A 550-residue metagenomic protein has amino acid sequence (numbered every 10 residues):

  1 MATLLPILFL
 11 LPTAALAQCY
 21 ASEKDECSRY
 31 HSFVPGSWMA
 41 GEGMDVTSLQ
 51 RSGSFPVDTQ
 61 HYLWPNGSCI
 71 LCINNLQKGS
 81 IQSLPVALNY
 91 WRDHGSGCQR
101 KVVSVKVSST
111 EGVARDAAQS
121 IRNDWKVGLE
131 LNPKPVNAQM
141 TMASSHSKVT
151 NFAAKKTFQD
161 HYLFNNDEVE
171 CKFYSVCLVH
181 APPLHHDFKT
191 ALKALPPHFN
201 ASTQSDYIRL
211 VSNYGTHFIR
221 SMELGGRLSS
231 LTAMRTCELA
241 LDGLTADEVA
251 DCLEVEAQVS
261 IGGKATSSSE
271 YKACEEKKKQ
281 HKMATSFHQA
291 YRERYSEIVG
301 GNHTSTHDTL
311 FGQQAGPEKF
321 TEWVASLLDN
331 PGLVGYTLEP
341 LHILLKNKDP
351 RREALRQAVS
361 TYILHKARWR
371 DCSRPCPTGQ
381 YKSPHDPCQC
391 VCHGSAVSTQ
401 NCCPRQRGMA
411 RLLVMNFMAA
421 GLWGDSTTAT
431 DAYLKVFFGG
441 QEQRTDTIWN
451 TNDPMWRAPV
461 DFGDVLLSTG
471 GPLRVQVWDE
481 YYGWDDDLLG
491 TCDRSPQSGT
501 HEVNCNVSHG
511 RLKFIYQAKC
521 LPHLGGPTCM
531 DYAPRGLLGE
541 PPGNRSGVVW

Functional and structural regions predicted by a protein language model:
M1-F9: Classical eukaryotic N-terminal signal peptides for Sec-dependent ER targeting/secretion, especially the positively
T3-L4, A14-P387, V391, C403-R411 (+4 more regions): Membrane-permeabilization and membrane-interfacing ectodomains
A420-Y433: Short coil-to-beta strand junction motifs in C2/discoidin
L422, P472, W478-W550: C2-type phospholipid-binding modules
A432-V436, V460, V475, R494: Hydrophobic beta-strand segments
F437-Q443, E480-Y482: Change "in extracellular beta-sheet-rich domains … of secreted and cell-surface proteins" to "in beta-sheet-rich domains
E442-N450: Short Trp-Ser/Thr-centered turn/loop motifs at beta-strand boundaries
P454-L466: Exposed aromatic-hydrophobic patches
